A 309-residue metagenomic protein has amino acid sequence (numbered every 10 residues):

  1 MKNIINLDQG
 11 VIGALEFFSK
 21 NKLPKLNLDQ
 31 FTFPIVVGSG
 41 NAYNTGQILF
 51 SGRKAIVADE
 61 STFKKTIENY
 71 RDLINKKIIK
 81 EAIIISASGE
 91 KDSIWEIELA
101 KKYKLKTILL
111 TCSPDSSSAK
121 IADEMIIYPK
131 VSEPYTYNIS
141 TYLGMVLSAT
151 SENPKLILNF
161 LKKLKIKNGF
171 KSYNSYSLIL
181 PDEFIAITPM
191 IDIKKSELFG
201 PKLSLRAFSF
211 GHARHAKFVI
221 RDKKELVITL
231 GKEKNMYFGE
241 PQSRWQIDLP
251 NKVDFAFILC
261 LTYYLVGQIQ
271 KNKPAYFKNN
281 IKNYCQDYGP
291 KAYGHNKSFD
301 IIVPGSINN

Functional and structural regions predicted by a protein language model:
M1-K22, I281, I307-N308: Cofactor-/ligand-binding subdomain signature composed of acidic, glycine-rich, tryptophan-containing flexible loops
A14-Q30, L158-S172: A short, well-structured juxtamembrane/interface segment
K25-I78, F170-H215: Anionic-ligand anchoring segments at beta-strand to alpha-helix junctions in alpha/beta enzyme folds, i.e., glycine
T32-L161, T229-D248: Glycine-rich phosphate-binding loops that contact phosphosugars or nucleotide phosphates
I94-E98, I166-K167, D192: Short amphipathic alpha-helical segments and helix-helix/interface helices
L147-S172, K278-S306: Internal, active-site/partner-interface "lid" segment
I187-Y263: Internal helical hairpin/lid segments
D248-K291: Structured C-terminal subdomain patch of bacterial secreted/periplasmic proteins
